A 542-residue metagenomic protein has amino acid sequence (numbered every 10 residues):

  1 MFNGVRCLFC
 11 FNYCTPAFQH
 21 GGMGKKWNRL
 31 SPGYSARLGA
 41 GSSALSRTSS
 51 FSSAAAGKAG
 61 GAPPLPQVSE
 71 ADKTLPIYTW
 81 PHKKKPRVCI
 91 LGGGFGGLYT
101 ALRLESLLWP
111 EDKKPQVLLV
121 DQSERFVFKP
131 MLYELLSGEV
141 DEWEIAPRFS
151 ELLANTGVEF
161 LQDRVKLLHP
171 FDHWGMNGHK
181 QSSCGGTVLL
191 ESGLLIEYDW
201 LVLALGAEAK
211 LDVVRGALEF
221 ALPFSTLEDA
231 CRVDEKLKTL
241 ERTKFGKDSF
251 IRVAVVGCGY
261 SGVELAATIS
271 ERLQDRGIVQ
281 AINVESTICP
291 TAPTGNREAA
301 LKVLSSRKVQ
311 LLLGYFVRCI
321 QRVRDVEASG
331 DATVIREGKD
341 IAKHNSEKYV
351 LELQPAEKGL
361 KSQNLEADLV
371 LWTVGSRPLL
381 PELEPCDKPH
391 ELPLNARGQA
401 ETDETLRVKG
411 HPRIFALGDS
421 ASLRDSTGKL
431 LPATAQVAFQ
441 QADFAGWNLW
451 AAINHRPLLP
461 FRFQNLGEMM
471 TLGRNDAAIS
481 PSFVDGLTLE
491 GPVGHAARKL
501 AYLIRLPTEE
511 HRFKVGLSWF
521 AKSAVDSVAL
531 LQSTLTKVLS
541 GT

Functional and structural regions predicted by a protein language model:
M1-G33: N-terminal chloroplast transit peptides
G21-M23, W27-Q116, F126, K166-G185 (+3 more regions): N-terminal organelle-targeting presequences
L45-S50, G60-K85, G157-R252, L360 (+1 more regions): FAD-binding core/adjacent interface of flavoenzyme oxidoreductases
G60-E70, L75-Q162, A217, A254-V255 (+1 more regions): Beta1-alpha1 glycine-rich phosphate/pyrophosphate-binding loop at the start of Rossmann-like nucleotide-binding domains
A62-E70, T74-L75, Q441-T542: C-terminal, flexible cofactor-proximal segment of oxidoreductases
E70, E219-K244, Q363-Q440: FAD-site-proximal beta/loop scaffold in flavoenzymes
N155-V188, E271-E404, G410, P457-L458: A Rossmann-like FAD-binding core segment of flavoenzymes
V233-G277: Rossmann-like NAD(P)H-binding beta-loop-alpha module
